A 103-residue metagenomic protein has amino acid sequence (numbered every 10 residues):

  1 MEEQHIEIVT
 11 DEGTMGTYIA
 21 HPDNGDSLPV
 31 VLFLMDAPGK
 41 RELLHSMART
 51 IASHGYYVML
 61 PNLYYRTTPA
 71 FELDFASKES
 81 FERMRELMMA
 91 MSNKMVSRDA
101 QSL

Functional and structural regions predicted by a protein language model:
M1-L103: N-terminal cap/leader regions of alpha/beta-hydrolase-fold enzymes, predominantly small-molecule hydrolases
